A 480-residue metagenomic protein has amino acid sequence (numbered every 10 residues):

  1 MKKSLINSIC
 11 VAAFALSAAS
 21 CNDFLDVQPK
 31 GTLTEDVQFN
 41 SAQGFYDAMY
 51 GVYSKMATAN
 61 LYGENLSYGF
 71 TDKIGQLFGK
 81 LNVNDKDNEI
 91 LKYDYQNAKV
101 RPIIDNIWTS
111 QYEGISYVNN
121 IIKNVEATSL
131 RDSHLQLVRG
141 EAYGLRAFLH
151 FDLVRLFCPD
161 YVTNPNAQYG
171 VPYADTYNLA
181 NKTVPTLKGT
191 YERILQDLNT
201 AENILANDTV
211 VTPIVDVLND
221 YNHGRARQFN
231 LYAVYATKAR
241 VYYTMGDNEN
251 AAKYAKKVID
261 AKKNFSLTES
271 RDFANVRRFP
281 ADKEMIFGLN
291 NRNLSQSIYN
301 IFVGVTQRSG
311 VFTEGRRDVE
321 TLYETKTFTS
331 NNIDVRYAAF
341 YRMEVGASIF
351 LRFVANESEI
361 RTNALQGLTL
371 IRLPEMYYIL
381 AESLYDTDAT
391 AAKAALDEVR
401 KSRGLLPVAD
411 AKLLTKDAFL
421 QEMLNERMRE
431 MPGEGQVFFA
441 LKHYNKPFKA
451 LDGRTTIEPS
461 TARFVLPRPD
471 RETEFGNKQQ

Functional and structural regions predicted by a protein language model:
M1-S8, A15-Q43, I194, A239 (+2 more regions): Bacterial Sec-dependent N-terminal signal peptides
C21-T71, A274, P407, K446-Q480: Membrane-proximal, proline-rich intrinsically disordered regions
D36, G63-K80, P159-A167, V210-N300 (+1 more regions): Short, surface-exposed recognition loops and adjoining beta-strand edges that mediate ligand/DNA contacts, enriched
D47, N222, R227-F229, A252-L373 (+7 more regions): Hydrophobic-face positions in mid-chain alpha helices that act as interaction patches
M49, I115-V118, Y191, L198 (+3 more regions): Inward-facing hydrophobic residues that define packing positions of alpha-helical scaffold repeats
D85-F157, V184-K188, L198, N203-L205 (+3 more regions): Conserved, well-structured interaction surfaces
Y191, N248, A389-T390: TPR-repeat structural position
